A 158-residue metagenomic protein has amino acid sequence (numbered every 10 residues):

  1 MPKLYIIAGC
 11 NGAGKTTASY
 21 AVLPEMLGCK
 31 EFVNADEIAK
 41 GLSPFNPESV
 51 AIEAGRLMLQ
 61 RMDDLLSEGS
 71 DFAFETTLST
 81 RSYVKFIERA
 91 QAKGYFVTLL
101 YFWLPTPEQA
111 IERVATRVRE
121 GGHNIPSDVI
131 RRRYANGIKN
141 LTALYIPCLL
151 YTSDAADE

Functional and structural regions predicted by a protein language model:
M1-L4, S70: Pre-Walker A (Motif I) flank of P-loop NTPase domains
N11: The conserved Walker
K15: Conserved lysine of the Walker
A18-S19: Post-Walker A alpha-helix
L23-E68: Conserved substrate/cofactor phosphate-moiety recognition/catalytic segment in nucleotide-dependent phosphotransferases
E53-Y101: Glycine-rich phosphate-binding loop used to anchor ATP phosphates in small-molecule kinases, encompassing both
Y95-N140: A glycine- and Lys/Arg-enriched "phosphate-lid" helix/loop adjacent to the NTP-binding pocket of small-molecule kinases
Y151-A156: Conserved small/polar residues in nucleotide/adenosyl-binding loops
